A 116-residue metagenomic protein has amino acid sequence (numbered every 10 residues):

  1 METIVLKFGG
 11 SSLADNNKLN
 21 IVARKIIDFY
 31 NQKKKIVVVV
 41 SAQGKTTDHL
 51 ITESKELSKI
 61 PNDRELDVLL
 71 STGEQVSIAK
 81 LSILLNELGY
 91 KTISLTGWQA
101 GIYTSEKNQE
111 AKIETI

Functional and structural regions predicted by a protein language model:
M1-I116: Nucleotide/pyrophosphate-binding catalytic subdomain
